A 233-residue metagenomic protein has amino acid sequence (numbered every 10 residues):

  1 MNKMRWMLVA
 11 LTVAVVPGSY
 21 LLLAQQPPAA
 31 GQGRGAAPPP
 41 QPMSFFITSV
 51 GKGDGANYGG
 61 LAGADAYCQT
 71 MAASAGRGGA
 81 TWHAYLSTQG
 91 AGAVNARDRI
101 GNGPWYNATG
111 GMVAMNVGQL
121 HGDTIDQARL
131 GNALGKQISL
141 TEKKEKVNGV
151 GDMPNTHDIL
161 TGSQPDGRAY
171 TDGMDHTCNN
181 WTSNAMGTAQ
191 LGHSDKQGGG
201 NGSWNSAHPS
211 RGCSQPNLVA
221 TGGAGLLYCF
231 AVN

Functional and structural regions predicted by a protein language model:
M1-A10: Bacterial N-terminal signal peptides that target proteins for export
V9-Y20: Bacterial N-terminal signal peptides
L22-N233: Secreted/extracellular ectodomain signature
